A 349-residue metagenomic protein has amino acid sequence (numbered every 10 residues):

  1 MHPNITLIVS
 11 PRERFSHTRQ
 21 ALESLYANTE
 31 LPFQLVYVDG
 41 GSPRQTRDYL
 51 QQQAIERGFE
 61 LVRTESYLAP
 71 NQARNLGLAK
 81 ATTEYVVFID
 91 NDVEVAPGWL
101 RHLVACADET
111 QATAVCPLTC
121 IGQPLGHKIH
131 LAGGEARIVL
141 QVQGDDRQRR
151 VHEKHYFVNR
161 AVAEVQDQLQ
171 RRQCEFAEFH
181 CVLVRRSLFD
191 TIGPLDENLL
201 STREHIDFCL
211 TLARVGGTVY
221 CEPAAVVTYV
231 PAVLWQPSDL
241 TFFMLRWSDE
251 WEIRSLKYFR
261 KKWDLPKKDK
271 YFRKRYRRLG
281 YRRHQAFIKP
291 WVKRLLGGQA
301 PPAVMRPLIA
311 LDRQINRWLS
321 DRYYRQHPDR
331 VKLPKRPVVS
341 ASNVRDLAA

Functional and structural regions predicted by a protein language model:
E23-P32: Short, acidic, metal-binding catalytic loop of nucleotide-sugar glycosyltransferases
S24, Y37-Y49: A conserved acidic beta->alpha catalytic loop
T64-A81: Glycine-rich, basic loop-to-helix element that forms the pyrophosphate-binding segment of sugar-nucleotide handling
N71, D146-V184: A recurrent flexible, glycine/aromatic-enriched loop bordering the glycosyltransferase active site that acts as
V86: Short aromatic/hydrophobic "clamp" motif used to bind/position activated sugar donors
G98-R150: Conserved donor NDP-sugar-binding/catalytic core segment of glycosyltransferases
H102, Q168-Q170, E175-G193, N198-V226: A short, conserved alpha-helix in the catalytic core of glycosyltransferases
C120-Q123, I129, G133, L210 (+1 more regions): Active-site-adjacent helix/loop segment of glycosyltransferases that harbors family-specific signature motifs
